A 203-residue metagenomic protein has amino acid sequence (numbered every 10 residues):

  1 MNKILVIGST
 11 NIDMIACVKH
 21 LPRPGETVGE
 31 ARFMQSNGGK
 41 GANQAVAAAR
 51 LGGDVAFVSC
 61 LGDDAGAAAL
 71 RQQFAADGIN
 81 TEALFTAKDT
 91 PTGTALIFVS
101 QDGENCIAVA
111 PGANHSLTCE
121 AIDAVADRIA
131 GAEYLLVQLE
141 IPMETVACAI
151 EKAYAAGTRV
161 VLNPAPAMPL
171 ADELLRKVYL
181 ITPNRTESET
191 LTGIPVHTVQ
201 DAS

Functional and structural regions predicted by a protein language model:
M1-C60, A65-I79: Glycine-rich phosphate/adenosyl-contacting loop at the front of the ribokinase-like
I15, A108, T190-G193: Residues that scaffold the ATP/ADP-binding catalytic core of kinase and kinase-like folds
C60, E82-A87, I97-Y134, L139: Conserved phosphate-binding/catalytic loop of the ribokinase/pfkB sugar-kinase fold
D63-D64, E140-E144, P164-M168: Short beta->alpha connector loops
G78, H115-E120, V160-P166: Short gly/ser/thr-rich secondary-structure transition/capping motifs
I150-S203: Conserved phosphate/ATP/ADP-binding segment of small-molecule kinases
